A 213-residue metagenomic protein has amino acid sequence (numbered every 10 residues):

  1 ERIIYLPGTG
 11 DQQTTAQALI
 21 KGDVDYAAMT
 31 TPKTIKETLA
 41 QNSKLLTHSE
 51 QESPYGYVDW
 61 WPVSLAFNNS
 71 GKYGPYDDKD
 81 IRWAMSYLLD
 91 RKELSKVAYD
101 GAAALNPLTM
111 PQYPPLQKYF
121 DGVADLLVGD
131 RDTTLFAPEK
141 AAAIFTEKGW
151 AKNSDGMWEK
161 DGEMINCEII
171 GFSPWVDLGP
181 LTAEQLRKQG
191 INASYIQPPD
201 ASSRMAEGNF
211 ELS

Functional and structural regions predicted by a protein language model:
E1-A40, A183, N192-P199: Ligand-site clamp/hinge motif
E1-T14, L39-W61, A151-S154, E159-E168 (+1 more regions): Aromatic-rich, solvent-exposed beta-strand/loop patch
I4-P7, D25-M29, V63-A66, Y87 (+4 more regions): Structural recognition of the beta-strand scaffold that forms the well-ordered cores of secreted hydrolase catalytic
P7-T9, Y57-A84, L88, V97-A98: A bilobed periplasmic-binding-protein/Venus flytrap-type ligand-binding module shared by bacterial periplasmic
L19-I20, M205-G208: Hydrophobic residues within well-ordered alpha-helices
D23-D25, K44, D78-R82, D90-L94 (+3 more regions): Loop/turn elements at helix/coil->beta-strand transitions in domains of secreted/extracellular proteins
Y26-T34, T38, N42, L88-A102 (+2 more regions): A generic secondary-structure signal for well-formed alpha-helical elements
D77-E184: Append "and occasionally in soluble cytosolic enzymes with long acidic Gly/Pro-rich linkers
